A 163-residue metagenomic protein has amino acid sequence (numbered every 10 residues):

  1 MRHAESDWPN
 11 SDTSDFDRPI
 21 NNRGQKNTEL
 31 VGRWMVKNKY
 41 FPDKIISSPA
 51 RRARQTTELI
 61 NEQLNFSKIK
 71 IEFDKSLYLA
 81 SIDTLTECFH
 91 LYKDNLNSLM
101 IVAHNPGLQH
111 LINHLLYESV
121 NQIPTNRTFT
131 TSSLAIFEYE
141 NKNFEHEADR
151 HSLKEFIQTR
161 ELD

Functional and structural regions predicted by a protein language model:
M1-L77, H114, N121, F129-T130: Active-site-proximal alpha-helix that buttresses catalytic centers in soluble enzyme cores
N38-Y40, Y92-N97: Glycine-rich phosphate-binding loop signature in dinucleotide/nucleotide-binding domains
A53-T56, I82, L108-Q109: Short, well-ordered alpha-helical microsegments
L77-L91: Short phosphate-binding loop-to-helix
L96-N113: A glycine-rich beta-strand to alpha-helix segment that forms a phosphate/ribose-binding loop at ligand/cofactor sites
L116-S152: Domain-level recognition of soluble alpha/beta enzyme cores, biased toward histidine phosphatases/phosphomutases
H151-L162: Short, solvent-exposed aromatic-acidic interface loops
